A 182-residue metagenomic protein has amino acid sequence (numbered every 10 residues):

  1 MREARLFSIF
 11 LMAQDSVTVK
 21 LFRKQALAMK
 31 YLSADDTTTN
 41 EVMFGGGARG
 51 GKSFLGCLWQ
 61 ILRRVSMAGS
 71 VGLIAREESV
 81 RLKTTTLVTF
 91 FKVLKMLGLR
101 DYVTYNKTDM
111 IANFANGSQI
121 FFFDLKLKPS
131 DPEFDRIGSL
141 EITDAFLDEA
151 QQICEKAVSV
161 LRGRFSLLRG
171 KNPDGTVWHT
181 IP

Functional and structural regions predicted by a protein language model:
R2-P182: Phosphate/NTP-binding elements of NTP-utilizing enzymes
